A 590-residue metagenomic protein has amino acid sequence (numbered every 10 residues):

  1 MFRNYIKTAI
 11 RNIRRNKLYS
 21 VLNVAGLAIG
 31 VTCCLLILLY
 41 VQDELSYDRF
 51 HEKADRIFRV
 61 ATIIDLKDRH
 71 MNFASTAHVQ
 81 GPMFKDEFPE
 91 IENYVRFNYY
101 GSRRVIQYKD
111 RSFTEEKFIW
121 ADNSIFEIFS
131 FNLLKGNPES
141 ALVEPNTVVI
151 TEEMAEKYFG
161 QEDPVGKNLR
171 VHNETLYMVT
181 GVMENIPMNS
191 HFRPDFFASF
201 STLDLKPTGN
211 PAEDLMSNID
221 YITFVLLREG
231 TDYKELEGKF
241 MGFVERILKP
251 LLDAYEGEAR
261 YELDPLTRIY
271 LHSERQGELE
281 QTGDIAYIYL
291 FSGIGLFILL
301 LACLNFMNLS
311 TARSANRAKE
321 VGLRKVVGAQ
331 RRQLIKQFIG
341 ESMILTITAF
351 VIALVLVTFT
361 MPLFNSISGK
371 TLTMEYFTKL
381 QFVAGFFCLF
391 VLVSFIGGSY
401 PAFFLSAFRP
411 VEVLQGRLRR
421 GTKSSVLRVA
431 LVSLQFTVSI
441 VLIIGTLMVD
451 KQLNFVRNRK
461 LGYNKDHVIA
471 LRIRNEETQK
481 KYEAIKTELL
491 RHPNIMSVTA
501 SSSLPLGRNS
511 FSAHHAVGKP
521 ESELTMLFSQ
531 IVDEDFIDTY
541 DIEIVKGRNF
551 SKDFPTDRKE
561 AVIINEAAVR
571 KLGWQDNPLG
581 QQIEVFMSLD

Functional and structural regions predicted by a protein language model:
M1-V21, E278-E280, S310-V351, T358-Q479 (+1 more regions): Alpha-helical transmembrane segments of integral membrane proteins
I13-N16, N23, E44, V60 (+20 more regions): Generic structural signal for small/hydrophobic residues in well-ordered secondary structure, especially within
A25-I29, E139-V143, K552-D557: Glycine-rich loop motifs involved in handling phospho/adenylate chemistry
T32-L35, I294, I298-L301, V351 (+2 more regions): Residue-level signal for the membrane-embedded core of alpha-helical transmembrane segments, especially mid-helix
I37-R103, A212, M216-F224, E237-G238 (+5 more regions): Membrane-proximal extracellular/periplasmic loop immediately following the first transmembrane helix
D122-K135, N146-G283, A484-D590: Mid-to-C-terminal secondary-structure elements that act as membrane-proximal/extracytoplasmic interface segments
L279-I298, L380-Q381, G385: N-terminal membrane-entry
